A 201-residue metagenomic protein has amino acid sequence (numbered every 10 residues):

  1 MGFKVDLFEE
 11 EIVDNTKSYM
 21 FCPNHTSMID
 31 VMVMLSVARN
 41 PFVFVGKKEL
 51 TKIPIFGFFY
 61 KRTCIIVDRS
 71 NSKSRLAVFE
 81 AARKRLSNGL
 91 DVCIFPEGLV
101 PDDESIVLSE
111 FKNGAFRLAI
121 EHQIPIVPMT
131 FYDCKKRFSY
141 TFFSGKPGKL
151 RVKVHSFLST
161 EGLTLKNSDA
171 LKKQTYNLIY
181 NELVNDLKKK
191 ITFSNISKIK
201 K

Functional and structural regions predicted by a protein language model:
M1-F8, R75-L76, C134-R137: Short gly/ser/thr-rich secondary-structure transition/capping motifs
M1-G2, N15-S72: Catalytic core of membrane glycerolipid acyltransferases/transacylases, capturing the structured, soluble-facing
G2-K4, C64, G89, Q123: Glycine-centered loop/turn motif at secondary-structure junctions
L7, F21, F44, I94 (+1 more regions): Generic preference for hydrophobic
L7, F44-G46, I66-D68, P128 (+1 more regions): Structural signal for conserved beta-strand scaffold positions within catalytic alpha/beta enzyme cores
F8, R69, L163-K166: Short coil/turn linker and secondary-structure boundary residues
E9-D14: Glycine-rich helix-loop-beta junction characteristic of Rossmann-like nucleotide cofactor-binding loops
A77-K201: Non-catalytic C-terminal accessory region of glycerolipid acyltransferases and related lyso-lipid remodeling enzymes
